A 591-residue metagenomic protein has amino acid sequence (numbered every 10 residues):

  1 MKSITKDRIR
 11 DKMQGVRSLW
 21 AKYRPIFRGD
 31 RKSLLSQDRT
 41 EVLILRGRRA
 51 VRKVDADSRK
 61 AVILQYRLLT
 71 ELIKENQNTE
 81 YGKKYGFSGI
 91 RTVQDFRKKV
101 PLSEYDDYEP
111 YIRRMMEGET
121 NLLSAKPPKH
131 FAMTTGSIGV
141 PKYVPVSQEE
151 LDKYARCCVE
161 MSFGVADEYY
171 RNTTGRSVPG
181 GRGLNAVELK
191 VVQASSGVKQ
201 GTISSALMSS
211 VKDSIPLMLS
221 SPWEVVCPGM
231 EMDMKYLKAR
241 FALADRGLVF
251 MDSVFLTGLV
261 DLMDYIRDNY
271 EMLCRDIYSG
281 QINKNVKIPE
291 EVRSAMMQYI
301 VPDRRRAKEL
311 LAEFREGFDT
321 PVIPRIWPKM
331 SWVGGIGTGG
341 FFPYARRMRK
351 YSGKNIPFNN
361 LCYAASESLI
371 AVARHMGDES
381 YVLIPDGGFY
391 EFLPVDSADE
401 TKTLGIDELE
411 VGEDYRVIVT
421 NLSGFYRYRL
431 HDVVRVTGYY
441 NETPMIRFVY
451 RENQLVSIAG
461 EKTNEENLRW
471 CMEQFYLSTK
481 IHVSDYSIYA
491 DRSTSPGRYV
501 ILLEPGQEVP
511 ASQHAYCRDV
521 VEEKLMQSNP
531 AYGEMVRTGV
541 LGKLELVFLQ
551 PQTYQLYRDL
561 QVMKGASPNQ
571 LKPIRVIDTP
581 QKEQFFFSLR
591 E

Functional and structural regions predicted by a protein language model:
K2-E71, E75, Y81-S88, V93-D95 (+5 more regions): AMP-binding adenylation
I63, R67-E71, E75-F131, Y143 (+5 more regions): Active-site diphosphate/adenylate-binding microenvironment
N76, T134-S137, M348, A364: Conserved S/T- and glycine-rich ATP-binding loop of Class I adenylate-forming
M116-T120, V140-Q148, S220-E224, A244-G247: Short acidic, glycine/Ser/Thr-rich loop/turn "cap" segments at secondary-structure junctions
N121-A125, G136, R176, A242-L243: Short, charge-rich binding segments
F131-P145, L262, L546: Conserved adenylation A10 loop of the ANL superfamily
P141-V144, V372-H375, Y440: Short, function-defining helix-loop hinge/capping sites that tune catalysis or transport
E150-F163, Y363-I370, I446-E452, G460-E461: Catalytic or ion-translocation cores adjacent to nucleophile or general acid/base/metal-coordination motifs in diverse
